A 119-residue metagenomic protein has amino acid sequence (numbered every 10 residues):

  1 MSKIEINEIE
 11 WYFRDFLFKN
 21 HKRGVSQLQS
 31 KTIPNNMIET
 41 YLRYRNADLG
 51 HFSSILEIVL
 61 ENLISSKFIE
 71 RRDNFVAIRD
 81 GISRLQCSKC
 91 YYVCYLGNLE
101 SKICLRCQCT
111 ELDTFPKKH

Functional and structural regions predicted by a protein language model:
S2-K31: Positively charged, polyanion-binding regions of nucleic-acid-associated proteins
G24-R45: Short acidic, hydrophobic short linear motifs in intrinsically disordered regions
L49-N62: Short amphipathic alpha-helical interaction segments
E61-N74: A short, conserved structural fragment
R72-K89, K117-H119: Short, cationic-aromatic polyanion-contact patches
C87-C90, C104-C107: Short cysteine-rich clusters marking metal-coordination/redox-active sites
Y95, C109-D113: Short functional micro-motifs and their immediate structural scaffolds
Y95-I103: Short linker/helix segments within small regulatory modules
